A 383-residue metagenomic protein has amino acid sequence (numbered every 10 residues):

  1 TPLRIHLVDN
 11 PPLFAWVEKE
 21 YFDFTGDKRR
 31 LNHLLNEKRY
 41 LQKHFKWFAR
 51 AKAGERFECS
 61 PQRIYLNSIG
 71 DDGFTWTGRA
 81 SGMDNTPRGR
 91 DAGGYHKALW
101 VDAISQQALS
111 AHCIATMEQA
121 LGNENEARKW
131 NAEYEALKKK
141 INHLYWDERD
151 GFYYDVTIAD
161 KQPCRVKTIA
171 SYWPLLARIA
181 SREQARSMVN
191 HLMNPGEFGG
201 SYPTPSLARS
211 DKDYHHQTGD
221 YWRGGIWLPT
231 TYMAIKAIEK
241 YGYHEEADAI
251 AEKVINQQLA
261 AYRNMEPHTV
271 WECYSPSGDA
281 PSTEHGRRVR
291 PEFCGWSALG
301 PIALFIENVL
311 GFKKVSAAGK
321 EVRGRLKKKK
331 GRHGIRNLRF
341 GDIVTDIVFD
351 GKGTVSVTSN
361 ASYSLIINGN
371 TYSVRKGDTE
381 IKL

Functional and structural regions predicted by a protein language model:
T1-I5, A53-L99, K139-I226, L259-R287 (+3 more regions): Extended glycan-interaction surfaces of carbohydrate-active proteins
T1-R79, V101-I104, G225-Y241, A247 (+3 more regions): Aromatic-rich carbohydrate-recognition surfaces in CAZymes
E20-D23, A120, K140-H143, D147: Conserved helix-loop functional segments at active or binding sites
F24, Q119-N123, A177-I179, K240: Alpha-helix C-terminal capping/termination sites
K28-A51, S110, I114, L121-N142 (+4 more regions): Extended, well-ordered alpha-helical scaffold segments
Y95-L109, E126-K129, E133, V166 (+1 more regions): Short, contiguous, pocket-lining structural segments that sit at or immediately flank catalytic/ligand-binding sites
N190-F198, R209, H216, D220 (+2 more regions): Non-catalytic C-terminal accessory modules of carbohydrate-active enzymes
